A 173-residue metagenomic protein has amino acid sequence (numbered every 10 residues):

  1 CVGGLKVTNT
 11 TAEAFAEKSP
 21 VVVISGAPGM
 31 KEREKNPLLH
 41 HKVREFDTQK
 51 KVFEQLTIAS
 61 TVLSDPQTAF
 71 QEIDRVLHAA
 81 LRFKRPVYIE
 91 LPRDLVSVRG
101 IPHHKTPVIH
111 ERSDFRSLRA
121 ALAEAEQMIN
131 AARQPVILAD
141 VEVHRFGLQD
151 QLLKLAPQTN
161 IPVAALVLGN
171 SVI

Functional and structural regions predicted by a protein language model:
C1-I173: N-terminal alpha/beta PP-like core and its mobile active-site loop of ThDP/TPP-dependent enzymes
